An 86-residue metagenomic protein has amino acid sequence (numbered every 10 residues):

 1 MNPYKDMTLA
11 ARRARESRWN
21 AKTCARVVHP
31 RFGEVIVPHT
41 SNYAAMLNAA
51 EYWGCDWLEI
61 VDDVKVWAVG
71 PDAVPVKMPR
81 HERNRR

Functional and structural regions predicted by a protein language model:
M1-S17: N-terminal intrinsically disordered, low-complexity tails enriched in polar/charged
N2-D6, Y52-R86: Short, mixed-charge low-complexity intrinsically disordered segments
R12-G33: Short aromatic-glycine-(Arg/Gly/Cys) micro-motifs in beta-strand/loop hairpins
R31-G33, E51-G54: Short glycine/proline-enriched coil/turn segments at helix->beta-strand junctions
R31-Y43: A short, exposed loop/beta-hairpin motif centered on an aromatic-Gly-Thr core
A45, A49-A50: Short amphipathic, charge-patterned alpha-helical segments
